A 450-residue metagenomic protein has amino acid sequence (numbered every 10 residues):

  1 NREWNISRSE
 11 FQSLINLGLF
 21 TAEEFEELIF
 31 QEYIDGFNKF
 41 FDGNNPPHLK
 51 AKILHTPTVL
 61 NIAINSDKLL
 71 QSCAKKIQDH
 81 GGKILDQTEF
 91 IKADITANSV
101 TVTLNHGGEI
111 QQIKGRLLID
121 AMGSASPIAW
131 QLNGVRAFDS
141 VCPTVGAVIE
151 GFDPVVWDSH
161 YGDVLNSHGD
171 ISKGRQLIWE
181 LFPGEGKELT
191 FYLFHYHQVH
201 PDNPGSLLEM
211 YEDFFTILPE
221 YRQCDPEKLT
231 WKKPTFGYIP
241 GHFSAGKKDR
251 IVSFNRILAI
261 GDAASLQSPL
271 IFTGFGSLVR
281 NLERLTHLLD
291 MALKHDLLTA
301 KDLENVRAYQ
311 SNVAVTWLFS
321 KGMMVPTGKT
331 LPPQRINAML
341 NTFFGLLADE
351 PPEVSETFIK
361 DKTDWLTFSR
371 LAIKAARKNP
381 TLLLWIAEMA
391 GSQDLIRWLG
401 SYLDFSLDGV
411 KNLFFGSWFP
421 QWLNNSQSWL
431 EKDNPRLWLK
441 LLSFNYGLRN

Functional and structural regions predicted by a protein language model:
R2-N44: N-terminal FAD cofactor-binding segment of flavoenzymes
N5-E10, T144, L278-T286: Catalytic or ion-translocation cores adjacent to nucleophile or general acid/base/metal-coordination motifs in diverse
L28-H55, D158-L165: Charged, glycine/proline-rich intrinsically disordered loops and linkers
N44-K68, L193-Q198: Helix-loop-beta segment of a Rossmann-like dinucleotide-binding subdomain
K76-P219, L282: Predominantly flavin-linked oxidoreductase catalytic cores and closely associated redox partners
E185, V199-S320: FAD/FMN-dependent oxidoreductases across multiple families
H287-N450: C-terminal helical "tail/cap" subdomain of flavin- and related membrane-associated enzymes
